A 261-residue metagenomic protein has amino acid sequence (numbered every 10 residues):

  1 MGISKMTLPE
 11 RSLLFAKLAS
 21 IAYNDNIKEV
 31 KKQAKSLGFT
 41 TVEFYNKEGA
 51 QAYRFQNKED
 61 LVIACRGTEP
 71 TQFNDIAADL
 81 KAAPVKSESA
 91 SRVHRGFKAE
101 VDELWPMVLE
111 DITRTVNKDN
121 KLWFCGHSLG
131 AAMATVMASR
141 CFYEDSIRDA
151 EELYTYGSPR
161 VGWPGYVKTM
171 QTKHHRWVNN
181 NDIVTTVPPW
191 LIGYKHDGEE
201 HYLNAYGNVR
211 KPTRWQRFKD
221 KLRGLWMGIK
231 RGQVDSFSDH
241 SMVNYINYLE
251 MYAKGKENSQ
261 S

Functional and structural regions predicted by a protein language model:
M1-C125, L129-S261: Non-catalytic, mobile gating and regulatory segments of ester bond hydrolases
